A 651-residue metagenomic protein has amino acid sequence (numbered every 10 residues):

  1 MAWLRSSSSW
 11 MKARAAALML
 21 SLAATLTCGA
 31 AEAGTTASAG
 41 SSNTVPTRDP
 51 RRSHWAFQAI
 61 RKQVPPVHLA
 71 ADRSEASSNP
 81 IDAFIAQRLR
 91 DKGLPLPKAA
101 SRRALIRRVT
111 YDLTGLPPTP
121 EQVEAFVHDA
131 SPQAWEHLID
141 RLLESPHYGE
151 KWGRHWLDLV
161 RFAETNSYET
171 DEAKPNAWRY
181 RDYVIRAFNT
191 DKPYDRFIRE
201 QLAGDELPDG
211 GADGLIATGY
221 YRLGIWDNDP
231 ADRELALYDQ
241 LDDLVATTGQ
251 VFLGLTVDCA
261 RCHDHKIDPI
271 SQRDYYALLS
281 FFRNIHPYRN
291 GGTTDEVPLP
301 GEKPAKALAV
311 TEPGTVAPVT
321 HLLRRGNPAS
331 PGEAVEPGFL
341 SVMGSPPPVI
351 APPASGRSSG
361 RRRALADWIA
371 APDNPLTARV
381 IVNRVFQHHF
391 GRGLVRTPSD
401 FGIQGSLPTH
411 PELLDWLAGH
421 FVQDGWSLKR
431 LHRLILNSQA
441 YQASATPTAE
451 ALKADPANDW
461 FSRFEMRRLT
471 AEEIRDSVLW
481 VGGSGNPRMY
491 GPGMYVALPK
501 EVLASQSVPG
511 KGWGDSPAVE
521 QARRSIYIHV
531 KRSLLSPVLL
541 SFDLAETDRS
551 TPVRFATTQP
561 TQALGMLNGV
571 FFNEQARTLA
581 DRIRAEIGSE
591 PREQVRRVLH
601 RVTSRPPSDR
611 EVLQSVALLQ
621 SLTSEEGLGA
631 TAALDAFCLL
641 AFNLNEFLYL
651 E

Functional and structural regions predicted by a protein language model:
M1-K12: N-terminal secretory signal peptides that target proteins for export/translocation
R14-T27: Bacterial N-terminal signal peptides
A30-A76: N-terminal pre-domain segments of enzymes
D72-R107, D112, L116-H147, F162-D209 (+5 more regions): Primarily short, surface-exposed interaction patches in extracytoplasmic proteins
E206-G301, L539, T551: Sequence context surrounding c-type heme c attachment/ligation sites in exported
F637: Globin-like tetrapyrrole-binding proteins
